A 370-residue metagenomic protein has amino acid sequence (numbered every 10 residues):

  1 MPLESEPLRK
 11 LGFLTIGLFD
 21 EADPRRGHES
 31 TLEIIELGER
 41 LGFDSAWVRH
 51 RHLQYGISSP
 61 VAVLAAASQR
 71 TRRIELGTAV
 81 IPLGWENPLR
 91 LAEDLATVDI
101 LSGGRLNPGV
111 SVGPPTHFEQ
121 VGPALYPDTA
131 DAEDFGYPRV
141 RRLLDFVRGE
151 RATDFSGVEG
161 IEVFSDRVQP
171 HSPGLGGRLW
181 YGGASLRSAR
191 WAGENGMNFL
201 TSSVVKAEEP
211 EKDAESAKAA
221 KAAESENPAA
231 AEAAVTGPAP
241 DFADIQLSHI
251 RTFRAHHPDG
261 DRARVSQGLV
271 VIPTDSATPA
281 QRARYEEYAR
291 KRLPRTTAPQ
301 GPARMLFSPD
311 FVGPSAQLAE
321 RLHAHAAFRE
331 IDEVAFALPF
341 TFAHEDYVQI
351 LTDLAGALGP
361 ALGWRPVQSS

Functional and structural regions predicted by a protein language model:
M1-I74, S225: N-terminal beta1-alpha1-beta2 module of alpha/beta enzyme domains
P2-P7, T129-V168, E209-I331, Q368: An alpha-helical appendage that flanks or caps ligand/catalytic pockets
E4-P24, W85-A152, A207, E226-G237: Flexible, glycine-rich active-site loops centered on histidine and acidic residues that chelate a metal or position
L11-T15, A46-V48, L76-T78, L106-V110 (+4 more regions): Hydrophobic faces of well-ordered beta-strands that scaffold small-molecule active sites in alpha/beta enzyme cores
T15-E29, I81-P88, P173-G183, M305-A316: Active-site mouth loops of central-metabolism enzymes
R25-L37, G183-R190, S315-H325: Short, acidic/polar
S45-A66, P82, S203-P210, E232-G237 (+1 more regions): Glycine-rich, proline-tolerant flexible connector loops at the mouths of alpha/beta enzymes
S58-I81, L354-P366: Alpha-helix-loop-beta-strand connector modules within alpha/beta enzyme cores
